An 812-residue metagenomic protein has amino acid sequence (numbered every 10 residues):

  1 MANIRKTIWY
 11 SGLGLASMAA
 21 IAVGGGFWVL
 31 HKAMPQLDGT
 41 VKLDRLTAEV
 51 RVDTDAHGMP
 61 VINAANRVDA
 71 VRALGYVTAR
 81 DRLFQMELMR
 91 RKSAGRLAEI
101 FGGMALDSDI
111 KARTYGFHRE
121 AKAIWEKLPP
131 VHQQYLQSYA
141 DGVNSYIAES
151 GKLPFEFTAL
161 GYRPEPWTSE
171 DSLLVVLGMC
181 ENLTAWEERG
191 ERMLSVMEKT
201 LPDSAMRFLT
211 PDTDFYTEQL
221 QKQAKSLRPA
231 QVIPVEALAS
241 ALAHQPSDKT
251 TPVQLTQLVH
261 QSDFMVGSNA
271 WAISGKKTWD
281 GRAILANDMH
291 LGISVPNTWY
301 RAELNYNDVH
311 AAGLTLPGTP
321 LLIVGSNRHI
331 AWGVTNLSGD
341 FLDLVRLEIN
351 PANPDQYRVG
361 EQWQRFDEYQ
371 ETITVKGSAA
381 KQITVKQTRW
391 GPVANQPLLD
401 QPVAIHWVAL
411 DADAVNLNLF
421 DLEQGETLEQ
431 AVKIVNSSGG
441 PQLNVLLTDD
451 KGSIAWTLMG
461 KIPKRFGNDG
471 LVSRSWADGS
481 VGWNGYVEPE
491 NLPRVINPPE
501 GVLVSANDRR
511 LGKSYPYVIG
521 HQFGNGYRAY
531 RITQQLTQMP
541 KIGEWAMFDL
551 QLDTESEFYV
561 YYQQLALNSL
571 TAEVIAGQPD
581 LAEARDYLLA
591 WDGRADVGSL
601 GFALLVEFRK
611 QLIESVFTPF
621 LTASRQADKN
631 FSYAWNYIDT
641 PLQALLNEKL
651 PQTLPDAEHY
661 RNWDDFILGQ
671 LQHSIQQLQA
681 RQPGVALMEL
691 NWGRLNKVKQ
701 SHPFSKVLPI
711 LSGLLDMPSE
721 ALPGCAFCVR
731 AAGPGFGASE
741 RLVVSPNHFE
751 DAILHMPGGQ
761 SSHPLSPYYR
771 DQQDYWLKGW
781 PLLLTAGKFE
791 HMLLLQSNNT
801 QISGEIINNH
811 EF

Functional and structural regions predicted by a protein language model:
M1-M18: N-terminal Sec-pathway targeting helices
Y10, V23-V295, L321, F620 (+2 more regions): Substrate-recognition/specificity elements adjacent to catalytic centers across diverse enzyme folds
A64, D69-F101, G333-Q382, S480-R528 (+2 more regions): Gly/Pro-rich active-site capping loops and adjacent beta-alpha segments that organize cofactor/substrate pockets
A70-A73, K111, E120-Q133, H406 (+5 more regions): Second-shell loop/turn segments in exported
M265, Y306-P317, L321, G325-I330 (+1 more regions): Glycine- and hydrophobic-rich flexible loops that cap the catalytic core of alpha/beta enzyme folds
Q401, G440-M539, F608-I613: Hydrophobic alpha-helical segments
V518, Q522-G577, D664-F812: Terminal end segments
L605-E689: Charged, long alpha-helical assembly modules
